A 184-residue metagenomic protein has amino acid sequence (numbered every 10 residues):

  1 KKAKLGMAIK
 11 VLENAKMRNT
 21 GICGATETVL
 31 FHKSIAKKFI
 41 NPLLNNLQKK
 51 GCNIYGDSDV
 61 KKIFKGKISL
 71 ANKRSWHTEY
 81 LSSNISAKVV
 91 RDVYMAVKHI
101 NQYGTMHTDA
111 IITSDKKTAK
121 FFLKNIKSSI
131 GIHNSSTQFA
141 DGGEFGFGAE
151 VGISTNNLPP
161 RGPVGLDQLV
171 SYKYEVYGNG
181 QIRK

Functional and structural regions predicted by a protein language model:
K1-S82, H133: ALDH superfamily catalytic-core signature
N72-K184: Conserved C-terminal structural/oligomerization subdomain of aldehyde/semialdehyde dehydrogenase
